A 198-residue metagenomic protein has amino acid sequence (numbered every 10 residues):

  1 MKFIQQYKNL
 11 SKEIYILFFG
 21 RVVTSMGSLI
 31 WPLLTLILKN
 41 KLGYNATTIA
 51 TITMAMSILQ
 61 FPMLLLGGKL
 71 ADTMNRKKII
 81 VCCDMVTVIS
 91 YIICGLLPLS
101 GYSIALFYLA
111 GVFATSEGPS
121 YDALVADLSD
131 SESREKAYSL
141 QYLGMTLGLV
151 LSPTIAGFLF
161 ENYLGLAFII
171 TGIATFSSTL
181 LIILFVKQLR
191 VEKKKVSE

Functional and structural regions predicted by a protein language model:
M1-S11, Q188-E198: Juxtamembrane intracellular "pre-TM" segments in multi-pass secondary transporters
Y7-S57: Helix-loop boundary and gating motifs at the non-cytosolic
L29, S57-L65, L149-V150: Residue-level signature of mid-helix packing/kink "hotspots" within the transmembrane helices of 12-pass Major
M63-N75, F160: Helix-to-loop junctions at the C-terminal end of transmembrane segments in multipass secondary transporters
K78-I93: Structural signature of the two symmetry-related core transmembrane helices
G95-F107: Helix-loop junctions at membrane interfaces in 12-TM secondary transporters
Y108-M145: Cytoplasmic helix-loop-helix junction between adjacent transmembrane helices in 12-TM secondary transporters
A167-L184: Symmetry-related core transmembrane helices of the 12-TM Major Facilitator Superfamily/SLC fold
